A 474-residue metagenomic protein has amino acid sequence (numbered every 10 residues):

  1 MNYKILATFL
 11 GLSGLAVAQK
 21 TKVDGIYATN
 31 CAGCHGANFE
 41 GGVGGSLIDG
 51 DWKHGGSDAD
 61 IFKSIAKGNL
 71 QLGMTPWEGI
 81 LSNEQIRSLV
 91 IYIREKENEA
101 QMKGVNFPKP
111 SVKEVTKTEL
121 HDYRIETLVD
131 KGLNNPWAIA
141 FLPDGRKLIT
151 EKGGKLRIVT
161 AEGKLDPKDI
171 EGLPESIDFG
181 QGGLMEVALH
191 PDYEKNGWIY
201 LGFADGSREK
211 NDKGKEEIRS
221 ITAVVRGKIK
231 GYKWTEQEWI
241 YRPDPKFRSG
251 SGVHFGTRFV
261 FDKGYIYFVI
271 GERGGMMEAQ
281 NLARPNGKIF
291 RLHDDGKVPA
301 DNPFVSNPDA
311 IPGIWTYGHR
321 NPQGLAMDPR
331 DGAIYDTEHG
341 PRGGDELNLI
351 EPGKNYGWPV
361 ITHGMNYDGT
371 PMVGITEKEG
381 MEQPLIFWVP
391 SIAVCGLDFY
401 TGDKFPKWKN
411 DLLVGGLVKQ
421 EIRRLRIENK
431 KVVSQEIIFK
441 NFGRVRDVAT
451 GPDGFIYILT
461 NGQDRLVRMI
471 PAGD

Functional and structural regions predicted by a protein language model:
G11-I26, F255, I311: Electrostatic cytochrome c docking/interface patches
Q19-E40, K53, I61-K67, D130: Sequence/structural segment immediately N-terminal to covalent heme-attachment motifs in c-type and related
Y27-N38, V43, G73, Q85 (+3 more regions): Short pre-active-site segment immediately N-terminal to redox-active cysteine/selenocysteine motifs in thiol-based
N38-G42, I48-N98, L184: Extracytoplasmic electron-transfer domains, predominantly the class I c-type cytochrome c fold
Q85-I86, I93-M276, G324-M327, A333-D336 (+3 more regions): Acidic, Gly/Ser/Thr-rich repeat motifs that build Ca2+-stabilized beta-propeller blades
Q101-I125, W234, K297-N307, V360-G380 (+1 more regions): Blade/loop signatures of beta-propeller domains
R219-Y232, L282-D295, I350-E351: Beta-propeller blade signature
H319, K431-P452: Conserved blade-ending motifs and adjacent loop-strand segments that build the rim/top face of beta-propeller domains
